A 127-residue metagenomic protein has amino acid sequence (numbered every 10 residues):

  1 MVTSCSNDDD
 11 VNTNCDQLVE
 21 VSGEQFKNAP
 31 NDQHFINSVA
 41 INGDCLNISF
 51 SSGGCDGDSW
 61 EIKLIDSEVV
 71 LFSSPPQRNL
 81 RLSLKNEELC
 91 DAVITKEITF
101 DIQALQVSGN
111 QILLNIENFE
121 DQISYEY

Functional and structural regions predicted by a protein language model:
V2-S4: C-terminal motif of bacterial Sec signal peptides marking the signal peptidase cleavage site
S6-D8: Bacterial signal peptide processing site
D10-I41: Transition segment at domain starts
A29-N31, D56, Q106-S108: Short secondary-structure junctions
I41-E88: Mature extracytoplasmic domains of secretory-pathway proteins
W60, K96-I98, D121-Y125: Short beta-strand segments
R81-Q111: Short, solvent-exposed, Trp/other aromatic-anchored flexible loops in extracytoplasmic proteins
I102-Y127: Surface-exposed edge beta-strand/loop patches
